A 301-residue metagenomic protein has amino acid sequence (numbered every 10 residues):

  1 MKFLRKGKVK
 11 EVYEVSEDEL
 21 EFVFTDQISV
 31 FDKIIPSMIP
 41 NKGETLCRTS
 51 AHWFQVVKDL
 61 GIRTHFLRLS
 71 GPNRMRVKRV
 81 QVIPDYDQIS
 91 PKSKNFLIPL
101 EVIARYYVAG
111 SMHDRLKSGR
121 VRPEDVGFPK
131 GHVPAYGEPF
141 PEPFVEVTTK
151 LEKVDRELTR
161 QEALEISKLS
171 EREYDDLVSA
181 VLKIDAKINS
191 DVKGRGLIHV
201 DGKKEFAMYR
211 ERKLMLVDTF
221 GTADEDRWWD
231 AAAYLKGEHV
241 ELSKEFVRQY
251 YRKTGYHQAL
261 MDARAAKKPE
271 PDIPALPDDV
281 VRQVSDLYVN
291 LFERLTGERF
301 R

Functional and structural regions predicted by a protein language model:
M1-T148, K267-R301: Active-site loop/lid in soluble adenylation, ligation, and acyl-transfer enzymes
S16-D18, M208-R212: Short acidic-glycine loop/turn motifs at beta-strand connectors
D26, Y106-V108, F206-R210, F220-G221: Short, flexible loop/turn elements at secondary-structure junctions
L67-R68, V192-Y209: A short glycine-rich, hydrophobically flanked beta-strand micro-motif that places a catalytic Asp/Glu for divalent metal
R76, E211-L214: Short Asp/Glu-rich motifs
I103, H199-K203, L216: A structural signal for short, well-ordered beta-strand segments and their strand-loop junctions that often border
S118-D175, K213, F220-F300: Anionic ligand-binding catalytic core segments
L169-V200: A long amphipathic alpha-helix within ATP-dependent nucleotide-binding catalytic cores
